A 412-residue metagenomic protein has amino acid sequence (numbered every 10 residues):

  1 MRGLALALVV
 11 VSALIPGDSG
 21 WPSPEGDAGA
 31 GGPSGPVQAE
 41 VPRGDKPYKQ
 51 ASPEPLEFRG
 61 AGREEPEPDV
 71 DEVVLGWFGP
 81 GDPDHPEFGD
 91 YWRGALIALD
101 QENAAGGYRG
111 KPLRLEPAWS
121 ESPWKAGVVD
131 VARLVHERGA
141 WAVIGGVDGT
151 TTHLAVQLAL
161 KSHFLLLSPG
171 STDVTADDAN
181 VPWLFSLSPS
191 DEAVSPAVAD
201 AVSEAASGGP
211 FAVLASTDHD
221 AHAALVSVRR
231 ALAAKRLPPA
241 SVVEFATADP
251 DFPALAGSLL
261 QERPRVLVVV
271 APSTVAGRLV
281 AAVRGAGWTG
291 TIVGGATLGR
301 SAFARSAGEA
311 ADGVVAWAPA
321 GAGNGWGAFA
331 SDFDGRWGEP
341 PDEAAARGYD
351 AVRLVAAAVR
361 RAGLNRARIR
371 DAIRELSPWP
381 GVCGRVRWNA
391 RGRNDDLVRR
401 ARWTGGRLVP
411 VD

Functional and structural regions predicted by a protein language model:
G3-D412: Extracytosolic ligand-binding ectodomains
